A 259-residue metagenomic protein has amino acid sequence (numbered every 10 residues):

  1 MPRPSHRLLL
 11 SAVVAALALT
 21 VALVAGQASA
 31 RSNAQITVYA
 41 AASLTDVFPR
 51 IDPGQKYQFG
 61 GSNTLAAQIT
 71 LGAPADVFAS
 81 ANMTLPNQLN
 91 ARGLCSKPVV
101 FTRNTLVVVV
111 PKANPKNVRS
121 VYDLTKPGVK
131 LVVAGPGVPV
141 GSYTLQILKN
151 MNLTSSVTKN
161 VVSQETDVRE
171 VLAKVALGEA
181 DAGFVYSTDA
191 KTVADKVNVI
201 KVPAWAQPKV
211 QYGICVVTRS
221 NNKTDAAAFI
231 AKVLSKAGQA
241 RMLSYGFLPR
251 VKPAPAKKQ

Functional and structural regions predicted by a protein language model:
P2-L10: Twin-arginine (Tat) signal peptide motif
R3, L23-D52, K56-Q58, N63-P74 (+2 more regions): Exported/periplasmic ABC-transporter solute-binding proteins
L10-S11, G61: Hydrophobic alpha-helical segments, principally membrane-spanning helices and signal/leader peptides
S11-A22: Bacterial N-terminal signal peptides
